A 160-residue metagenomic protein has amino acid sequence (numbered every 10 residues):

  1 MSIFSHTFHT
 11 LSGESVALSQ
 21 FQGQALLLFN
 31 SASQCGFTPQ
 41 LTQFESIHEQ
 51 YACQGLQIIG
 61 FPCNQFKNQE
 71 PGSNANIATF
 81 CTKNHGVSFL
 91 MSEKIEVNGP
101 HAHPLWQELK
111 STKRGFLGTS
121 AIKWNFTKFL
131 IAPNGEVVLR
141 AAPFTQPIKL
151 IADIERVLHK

Functional and structural regions predicted by a protein language model:
M1-K160: Chalcogenol-based redox active-site neighborhoods
